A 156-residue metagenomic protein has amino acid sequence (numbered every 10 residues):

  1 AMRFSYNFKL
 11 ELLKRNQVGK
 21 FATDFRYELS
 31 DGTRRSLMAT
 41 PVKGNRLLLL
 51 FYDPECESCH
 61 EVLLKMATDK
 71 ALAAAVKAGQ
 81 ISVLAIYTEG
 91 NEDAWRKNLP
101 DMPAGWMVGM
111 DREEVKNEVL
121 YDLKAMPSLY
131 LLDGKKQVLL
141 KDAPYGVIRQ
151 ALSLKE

Functional and structural regions predicted by a protein language model:
A1-T40, G44-N45, A75: Oxidative protein folding and maturation machinery
G19, V42-K43, V76-G79, P100-M102 (+1 more regions): A structural signal for short secondary-structure junctions
S36, L49, E57-V62, D93-R96 (+2 more regions): Extended hydrophobic-aromatic, low-complexity segments
L37-A67, S82-L84: Short active-site neighborhood of thiol/selenol oxidoreductases, capturing the structured segment around
H60-P100, E113-E118: Structural microenvironment flanking redox-active thiols in thiol-disulfide oxidoreductases
R96-Y130, G134: Short, internal strand/loop/helix patches that form the active-site neighborhood or redox-interaction surface
A125-E156: Non-catalytic, surface beta->alpha helical segment in thiol-disulfide oxidoreductase systems
